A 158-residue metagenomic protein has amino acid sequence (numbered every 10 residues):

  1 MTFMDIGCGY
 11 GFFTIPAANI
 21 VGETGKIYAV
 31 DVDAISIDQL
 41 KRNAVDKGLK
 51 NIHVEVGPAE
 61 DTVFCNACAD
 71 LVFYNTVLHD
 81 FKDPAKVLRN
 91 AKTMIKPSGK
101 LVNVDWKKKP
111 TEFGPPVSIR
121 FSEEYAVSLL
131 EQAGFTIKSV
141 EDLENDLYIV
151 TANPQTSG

Functional and structural regions predicted by a protein language model:
M1, E60-L71: A short acidic, Gly/Pro-enriched loop at the edge of an enzyme's catalytic core that lines a small-molecule cofactor
M4-D61: Class I SAM-dependent methyltransferase SAM/SAH-binding core
D70-D83: A short SAM/SAH-binding and catalytic strip from SAM-dependent methyltransferases
A85-P97: A short glycine-rich, Lys/Arg-flanked "PGG" loop and its adjoining helix->strand segment in the class I
S98-D105: Conserved beta-strand signature within the Rossmann-like core of class I S-adenosyl-L-methionine
I119-A133: Short alpha-helix
A133-G158: Core SAM-dependent methyltransferase catalytic element
